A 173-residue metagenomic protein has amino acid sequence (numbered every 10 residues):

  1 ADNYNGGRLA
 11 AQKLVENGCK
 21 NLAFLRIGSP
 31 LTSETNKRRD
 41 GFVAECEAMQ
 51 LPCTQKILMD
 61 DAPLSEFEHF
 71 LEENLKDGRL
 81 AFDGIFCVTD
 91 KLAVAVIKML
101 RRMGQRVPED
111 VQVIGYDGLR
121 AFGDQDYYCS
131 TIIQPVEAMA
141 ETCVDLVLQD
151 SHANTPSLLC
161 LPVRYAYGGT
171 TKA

Functional and structural regions predicted by a protein language model:
A1-K13, N17, Q125-E137: Short beta-strand elements at the ligand-binding edges of bilobed clamshell
A1-R8, N36, L64, D90 (+2 more regions): Non-membrane alpha-helical structural segments and their capping/turn regions in soluble enzymes
R8-M49, L158-K172: An alpha-beta-alpha
R26, E34, M59, G84 (+2 more regions): Small/polar loops that bind or transfer phosphate-bearing groups
G28-S29, D60, I114: Conserved beta-strand edge residues that scaffold enzyme active sites
L31-T32, P63-L64, A93: Alpha-helix N-cap/loop-to-helix initiation residues
T54, E68, E72-A173: Flexible loop/turn connectors
Q55-S65: Short beta->alpha junction loops
